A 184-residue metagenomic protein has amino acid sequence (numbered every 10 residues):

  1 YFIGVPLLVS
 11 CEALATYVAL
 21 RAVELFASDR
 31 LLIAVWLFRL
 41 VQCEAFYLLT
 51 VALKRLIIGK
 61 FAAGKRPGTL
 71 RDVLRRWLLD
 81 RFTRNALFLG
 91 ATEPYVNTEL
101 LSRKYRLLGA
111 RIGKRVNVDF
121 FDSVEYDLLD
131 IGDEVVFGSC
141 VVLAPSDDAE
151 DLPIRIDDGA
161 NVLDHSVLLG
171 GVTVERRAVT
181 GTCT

Functional and structural regions predicted by a protein language model:
Y1-G109: Terminal amphipathic alpha-helical/low-complexity segments used for targeting or macromolecular assembly
Y105-T184: Structural signal for interior beta-strand "rungs" in well-ordered beta-sheet cores of soluble enzyme domains
